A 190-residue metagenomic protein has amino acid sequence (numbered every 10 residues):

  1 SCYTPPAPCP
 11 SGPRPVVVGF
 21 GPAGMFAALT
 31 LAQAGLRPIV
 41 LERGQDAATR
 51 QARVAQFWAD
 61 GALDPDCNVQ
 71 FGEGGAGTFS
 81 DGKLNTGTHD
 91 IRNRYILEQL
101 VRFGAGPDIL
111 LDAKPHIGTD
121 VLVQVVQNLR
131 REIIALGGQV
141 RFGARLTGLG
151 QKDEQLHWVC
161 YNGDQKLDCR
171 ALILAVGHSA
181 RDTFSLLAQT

Functional and structural regions predicted by a protein language model:
S1-T190: Residues forming the flavin
